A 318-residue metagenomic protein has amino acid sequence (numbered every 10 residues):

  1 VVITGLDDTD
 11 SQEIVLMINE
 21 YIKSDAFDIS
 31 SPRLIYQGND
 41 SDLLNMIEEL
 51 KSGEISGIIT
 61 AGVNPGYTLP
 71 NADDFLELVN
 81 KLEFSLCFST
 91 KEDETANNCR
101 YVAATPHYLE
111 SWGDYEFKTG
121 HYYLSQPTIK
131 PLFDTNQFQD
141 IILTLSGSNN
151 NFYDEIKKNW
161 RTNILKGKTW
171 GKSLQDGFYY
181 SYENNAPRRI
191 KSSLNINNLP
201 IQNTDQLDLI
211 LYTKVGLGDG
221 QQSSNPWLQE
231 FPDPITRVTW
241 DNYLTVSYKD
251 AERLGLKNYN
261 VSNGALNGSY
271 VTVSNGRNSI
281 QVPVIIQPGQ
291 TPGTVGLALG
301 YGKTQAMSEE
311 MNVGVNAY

Functional and structural regions predicted by a protein language model:
V2-I3: Conserved strand-helix element at the start of the C-terminal RecA-like helicase core
D7-S11, N64-G66: Gly/Ser/Thr-rich loops at beta-strand to alpha-helix junctions that form or flank small-molecule/cofactor-binding
E13, M17, N45, E49 (+1 more regions): Alpha-helical scaffold segments in soluble metabolic enzymes
V15-D42: Anionic-ligand anchoring segments at beta-strand to alpha-helix junctions in alpha/beta enzyme folds, i.e., glycine
L16, E20, D73, D93 (+1 more regions): Active-site phosphate/pyrophosphate- and oxyanion-stabilizing loops and adjacent acidic/basic residues in soluble
Y21-D25, G53, S148-N149, Q287: Change "in soluble alpha/beta enzymes" to "in soluble alpha/beta proteins
P32-Y36, L44-L132, W160-Y318: A cross-kingdom feature strongest in bacterial/archaeal respiratory oxidoreductases
N136-R161: Non-catalytic, well-ordered alpha-helical segments in soluble enzyme domains
